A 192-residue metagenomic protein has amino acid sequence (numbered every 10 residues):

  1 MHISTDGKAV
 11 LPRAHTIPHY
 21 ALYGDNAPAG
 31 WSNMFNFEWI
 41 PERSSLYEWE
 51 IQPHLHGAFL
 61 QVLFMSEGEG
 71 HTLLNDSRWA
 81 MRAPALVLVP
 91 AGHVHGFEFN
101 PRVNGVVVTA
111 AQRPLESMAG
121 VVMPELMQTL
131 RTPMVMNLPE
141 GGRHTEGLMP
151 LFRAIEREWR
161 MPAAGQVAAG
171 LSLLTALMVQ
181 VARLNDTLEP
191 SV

Functional and structural regions predicted by a protein language model:
M1-L73, S77-W79: Generic protein-terminus/edge-of-domain signal
H2-M34, E98-R160, M178, R183-T187: A hydrophobic/aromatic-rich effector-binding and dimerization subdomain of bacterial HTH-type transcriptional regulators
W49, L188-S191: Hydrophobic/aromatic-rich alpha-helical bundle segments in the mid-to-C-terminal region
E69-H71, R78, V94, N104 (+1 more regions): Structural motif
H71-L73, V89, H95-P101, V107: Short beta-strand His + acidic residue motifs that chelate non-heme Fe in jelly-roll/DSBH and cupin folds
D76-P90: Short acidic-glycine-tyrosine-enriched beta hairpin
E146-M149, L171, S191-V192: A short, Lys/Arg-enriched amphipathic alpha-helix from helix-turn-helix/homeodomain DNA-binding modules
